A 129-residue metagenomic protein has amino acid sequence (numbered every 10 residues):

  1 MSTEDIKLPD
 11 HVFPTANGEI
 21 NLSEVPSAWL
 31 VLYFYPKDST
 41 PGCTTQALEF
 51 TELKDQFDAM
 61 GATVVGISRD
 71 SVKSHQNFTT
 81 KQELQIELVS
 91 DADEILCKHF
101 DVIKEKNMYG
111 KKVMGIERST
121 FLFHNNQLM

Functional and structural regions predicted by a protein language model:
M1-M129: Chalcogenol-based redox active-site neighborhoods
